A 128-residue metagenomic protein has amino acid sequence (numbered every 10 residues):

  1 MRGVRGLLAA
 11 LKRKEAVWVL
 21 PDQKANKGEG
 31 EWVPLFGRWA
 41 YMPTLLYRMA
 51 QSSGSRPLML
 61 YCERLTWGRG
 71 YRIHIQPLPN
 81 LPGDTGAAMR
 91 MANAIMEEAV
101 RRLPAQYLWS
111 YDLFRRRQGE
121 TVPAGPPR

Functional and structural regions predicted by a protein language model:
R2-R128: Non-catalytic C-terminal accessory region of glycerolipid acyltransferases and related lyso-lipid remodeling enzymes
